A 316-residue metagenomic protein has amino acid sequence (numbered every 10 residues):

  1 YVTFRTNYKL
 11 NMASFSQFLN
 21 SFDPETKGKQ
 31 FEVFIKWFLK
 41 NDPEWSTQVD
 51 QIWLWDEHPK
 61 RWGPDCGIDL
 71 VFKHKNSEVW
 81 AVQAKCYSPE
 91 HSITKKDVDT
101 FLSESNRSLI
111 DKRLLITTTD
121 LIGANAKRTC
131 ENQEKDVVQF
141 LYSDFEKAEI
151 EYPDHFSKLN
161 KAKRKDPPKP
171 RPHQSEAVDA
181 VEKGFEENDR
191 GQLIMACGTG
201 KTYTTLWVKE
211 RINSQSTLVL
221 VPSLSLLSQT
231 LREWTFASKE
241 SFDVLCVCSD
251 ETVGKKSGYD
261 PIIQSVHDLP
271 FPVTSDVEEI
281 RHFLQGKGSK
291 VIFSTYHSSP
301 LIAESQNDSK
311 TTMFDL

Functional and structural regions predicted by a protein language model:
F4, K9-T26, S46-R61, T119-L316: SF2 helicase/translocase NTPase motor core, specifically the RecA-like lobe 1 inter-motif segment between Walker
Q30-L109, G123-K127: Catalytic centers of nucleases
C66-I68, L114, E176: Long, low-complexity, intrinsically disordered N-terminal extensions of eukaryotic proteins, enriched
E78-W80, K112, S216, D315-L316: Structural motif
L109-D120: Acidic beta-strand-to-loop metal/phosphate-binding motif
